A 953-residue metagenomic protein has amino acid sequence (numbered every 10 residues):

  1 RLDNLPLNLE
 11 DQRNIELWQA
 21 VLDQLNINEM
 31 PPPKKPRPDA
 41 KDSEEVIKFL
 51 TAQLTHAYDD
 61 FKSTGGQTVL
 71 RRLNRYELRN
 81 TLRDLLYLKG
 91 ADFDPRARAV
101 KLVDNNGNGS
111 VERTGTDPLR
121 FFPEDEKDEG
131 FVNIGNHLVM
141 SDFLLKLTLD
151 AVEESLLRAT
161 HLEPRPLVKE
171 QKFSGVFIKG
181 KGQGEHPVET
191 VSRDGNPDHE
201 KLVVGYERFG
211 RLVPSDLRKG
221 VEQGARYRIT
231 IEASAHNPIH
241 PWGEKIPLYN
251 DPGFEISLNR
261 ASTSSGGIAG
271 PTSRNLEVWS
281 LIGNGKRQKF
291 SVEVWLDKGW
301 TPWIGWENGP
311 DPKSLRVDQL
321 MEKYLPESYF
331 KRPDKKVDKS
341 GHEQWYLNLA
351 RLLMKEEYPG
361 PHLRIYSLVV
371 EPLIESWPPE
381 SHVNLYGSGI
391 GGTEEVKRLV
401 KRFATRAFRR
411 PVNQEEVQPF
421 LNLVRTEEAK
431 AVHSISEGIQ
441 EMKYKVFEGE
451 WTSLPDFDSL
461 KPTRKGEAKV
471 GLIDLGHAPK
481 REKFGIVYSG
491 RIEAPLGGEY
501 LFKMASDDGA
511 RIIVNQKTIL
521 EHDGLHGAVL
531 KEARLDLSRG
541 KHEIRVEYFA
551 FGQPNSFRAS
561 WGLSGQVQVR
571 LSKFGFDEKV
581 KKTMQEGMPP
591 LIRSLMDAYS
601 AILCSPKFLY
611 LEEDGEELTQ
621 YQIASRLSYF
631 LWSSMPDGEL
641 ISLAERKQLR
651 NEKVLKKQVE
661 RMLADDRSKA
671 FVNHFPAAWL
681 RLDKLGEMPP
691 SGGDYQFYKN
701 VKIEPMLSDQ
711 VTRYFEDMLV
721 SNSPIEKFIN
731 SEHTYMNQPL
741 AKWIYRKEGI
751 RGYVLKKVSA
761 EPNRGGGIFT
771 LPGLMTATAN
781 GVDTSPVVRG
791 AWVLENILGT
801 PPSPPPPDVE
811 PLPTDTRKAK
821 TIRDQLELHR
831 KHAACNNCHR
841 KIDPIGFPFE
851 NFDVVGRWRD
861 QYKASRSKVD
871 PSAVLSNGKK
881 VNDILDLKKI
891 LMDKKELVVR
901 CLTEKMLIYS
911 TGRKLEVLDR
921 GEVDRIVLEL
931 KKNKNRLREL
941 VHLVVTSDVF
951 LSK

Functional and structural regions predicted by a protein language model:
R1, Q12-A20, Q24-E29, P33-G471 (+2 more regions): Low-complexity, glycine/serine/threonine/alanine-rich intrinsically disordered linker and propeptide segments
P6: The substrate-binding groove and active-site-proximal loops of carbohydrate-active enzymes, especially glycoside
